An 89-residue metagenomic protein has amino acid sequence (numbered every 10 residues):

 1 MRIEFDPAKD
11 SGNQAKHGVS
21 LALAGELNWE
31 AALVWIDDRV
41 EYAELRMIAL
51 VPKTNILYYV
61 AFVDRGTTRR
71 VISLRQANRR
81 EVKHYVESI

Functional and structural regions predicted by a protein language model:
M1-I89: Ribonuclease/tRNase effector modules and their secretory precursors
